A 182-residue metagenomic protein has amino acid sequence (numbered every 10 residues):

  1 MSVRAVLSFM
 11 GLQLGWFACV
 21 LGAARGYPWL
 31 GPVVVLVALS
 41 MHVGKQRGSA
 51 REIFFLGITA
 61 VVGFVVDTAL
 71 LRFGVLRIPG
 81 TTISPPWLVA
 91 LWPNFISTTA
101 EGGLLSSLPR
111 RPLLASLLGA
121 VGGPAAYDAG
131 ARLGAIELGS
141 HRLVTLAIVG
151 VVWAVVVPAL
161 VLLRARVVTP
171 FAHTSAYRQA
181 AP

Functional and structural regions predicted by a protein language model:
M1-P182: Aromatic-rich, lipid-facing transmembrane alpha helices and their immediate juxtamembrane interface loops in integral
